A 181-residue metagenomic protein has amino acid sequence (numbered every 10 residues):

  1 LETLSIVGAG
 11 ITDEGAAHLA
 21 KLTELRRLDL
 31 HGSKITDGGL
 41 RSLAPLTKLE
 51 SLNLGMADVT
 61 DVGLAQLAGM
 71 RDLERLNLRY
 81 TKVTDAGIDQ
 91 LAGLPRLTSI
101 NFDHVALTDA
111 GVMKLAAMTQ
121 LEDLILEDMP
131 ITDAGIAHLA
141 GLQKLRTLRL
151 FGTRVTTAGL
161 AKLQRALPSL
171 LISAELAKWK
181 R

Functional and structural regions predicted by a protein language model:
L1-R181: Concave beta-strand-loop units of leucine-rich repeat
